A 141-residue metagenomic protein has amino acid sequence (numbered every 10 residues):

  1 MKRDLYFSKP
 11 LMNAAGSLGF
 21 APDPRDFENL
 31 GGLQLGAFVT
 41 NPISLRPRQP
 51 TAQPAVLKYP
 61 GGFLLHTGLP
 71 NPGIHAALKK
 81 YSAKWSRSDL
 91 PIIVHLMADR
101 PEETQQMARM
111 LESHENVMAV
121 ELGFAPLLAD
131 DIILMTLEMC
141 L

Functional and structural regions predicted by a protein language model:
M1-P91, A98-D99: N-terminal capping/small domains of soluble enzymes
G32, R87, P101-L141: Alpha/beta enzyme core
V39, I93, A119-E121: Conserved beta-strand positions in the central sheet of alpha/beta enzyme cores
